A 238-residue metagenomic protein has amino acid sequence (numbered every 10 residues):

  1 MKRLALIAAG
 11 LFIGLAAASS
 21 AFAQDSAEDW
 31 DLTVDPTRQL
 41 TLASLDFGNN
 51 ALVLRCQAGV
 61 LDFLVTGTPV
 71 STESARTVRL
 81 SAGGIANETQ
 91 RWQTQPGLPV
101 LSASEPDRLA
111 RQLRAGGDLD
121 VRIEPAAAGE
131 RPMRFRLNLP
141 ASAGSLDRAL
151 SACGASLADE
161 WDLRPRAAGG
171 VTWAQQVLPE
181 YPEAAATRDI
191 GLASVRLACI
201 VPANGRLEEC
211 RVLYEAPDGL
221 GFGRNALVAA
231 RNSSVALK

Functional and structural regions predicted by a protein language model:
M1-L4: Positively charged n-region of N-terminal signal peptides that target proteins for export
L6-I7, T77: Short amphipathic alpha-helical "recognition" segments used for binding
A8-A17: Bacterial N-terminal signal peptides
A17-A23: Sec/Tat signal peptide C-region and signal peptidase I cleavage site
Q24-K238: Charge-biased low-complexity segments
